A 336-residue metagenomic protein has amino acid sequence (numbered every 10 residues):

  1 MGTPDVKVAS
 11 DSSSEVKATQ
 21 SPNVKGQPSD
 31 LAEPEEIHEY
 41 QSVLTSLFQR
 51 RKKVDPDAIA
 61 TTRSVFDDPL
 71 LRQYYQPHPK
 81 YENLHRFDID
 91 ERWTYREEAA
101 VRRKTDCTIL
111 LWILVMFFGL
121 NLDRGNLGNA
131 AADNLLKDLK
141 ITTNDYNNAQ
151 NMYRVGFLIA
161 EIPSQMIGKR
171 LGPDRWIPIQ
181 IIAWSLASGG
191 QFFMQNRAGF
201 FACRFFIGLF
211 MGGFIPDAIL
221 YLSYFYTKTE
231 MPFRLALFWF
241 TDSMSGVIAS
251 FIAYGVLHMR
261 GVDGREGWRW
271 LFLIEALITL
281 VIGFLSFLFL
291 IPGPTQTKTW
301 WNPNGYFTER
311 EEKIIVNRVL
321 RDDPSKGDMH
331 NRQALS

Functional and structural regions predicted by a protein language model:
M1-R102, I291-S336: Intrinsically disordered, low-complexity terminal tails of fungal membrane proteins
D123, L139-K140, P163, L171-G172 (+3 more regions): Helix-breaking motifs and short loop linkers at transmembrane-helix boundaries and internal kinks in secondary membrane
G125, R154-I162, G212, G246-V247: Residue-level signature of mid-helix packing/kink "hotspots" within the transmembrane helices of 12-pass Major
G128-A160: Extracellular/periplasmic helix-loop-helix junction of adjacent transmembrane segments in MFS-like secondary
I159-A198: Conserved MFS/SLC helix-loop-helix module at the cytosolic interface between two early adjacent transmembrane helices
I162-P163, P216-D217, F238, S243-D263 (+2 more regions): A gly/Pro-rich, aromatic-decorated transmembrane alpha-helix motif that marks the paired, flexible gating helices
A187, G199-G213, Y221: Hydrophobic core of transmembrane alpha-helices in multi-pass small-molecule transporters, especially MFS/SLC-type
K228-D242, G261-A334: Central mid-sequence intracellular linker of multi-pass
